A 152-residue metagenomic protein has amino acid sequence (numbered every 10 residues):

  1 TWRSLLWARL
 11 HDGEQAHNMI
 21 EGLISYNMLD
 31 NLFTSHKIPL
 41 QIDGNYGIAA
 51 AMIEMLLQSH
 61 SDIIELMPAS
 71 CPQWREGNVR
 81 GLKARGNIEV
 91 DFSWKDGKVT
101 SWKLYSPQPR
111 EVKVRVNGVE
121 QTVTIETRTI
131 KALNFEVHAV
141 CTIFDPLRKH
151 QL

Functional and structural regions predicted by a protein language model:
T1-G13, M55: Alpha-helical support elements that line or immediately flank enzyme active sites and cofactor-binding pockets
E14-L147: Non-catalytic C-terminal accessory modules of carbohydrate-active enzymes
H150-Q151: Low-complexity, rRNA-contacting terminal tracts
